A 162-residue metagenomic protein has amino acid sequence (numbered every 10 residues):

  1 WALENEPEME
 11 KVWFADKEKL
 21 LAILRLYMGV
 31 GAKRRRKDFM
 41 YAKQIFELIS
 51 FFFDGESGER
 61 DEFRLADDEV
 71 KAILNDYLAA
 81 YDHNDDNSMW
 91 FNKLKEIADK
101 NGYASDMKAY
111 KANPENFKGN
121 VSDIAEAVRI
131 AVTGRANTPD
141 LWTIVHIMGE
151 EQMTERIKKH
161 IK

Functional and structural regions predicted by a protein language model:
W1-K162: Conserved nucleotide- and phosphate/pyrophosphate-binding catalytic cores in adenylate/nucleotidyl-handling enzymes
